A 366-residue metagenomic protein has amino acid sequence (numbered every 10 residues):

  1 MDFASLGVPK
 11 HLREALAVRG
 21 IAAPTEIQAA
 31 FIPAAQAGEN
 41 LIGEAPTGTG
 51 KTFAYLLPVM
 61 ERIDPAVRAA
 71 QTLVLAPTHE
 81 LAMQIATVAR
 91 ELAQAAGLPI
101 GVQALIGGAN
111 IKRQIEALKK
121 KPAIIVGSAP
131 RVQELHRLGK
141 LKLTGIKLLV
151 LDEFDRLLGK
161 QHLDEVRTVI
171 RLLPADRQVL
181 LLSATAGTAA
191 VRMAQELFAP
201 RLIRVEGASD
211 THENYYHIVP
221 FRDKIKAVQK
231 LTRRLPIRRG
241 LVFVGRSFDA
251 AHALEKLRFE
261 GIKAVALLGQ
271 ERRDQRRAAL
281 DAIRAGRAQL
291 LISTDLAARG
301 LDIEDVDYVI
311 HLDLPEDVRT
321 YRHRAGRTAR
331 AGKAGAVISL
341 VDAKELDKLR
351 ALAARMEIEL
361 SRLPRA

Functional and structural regions predicted by a protein language model:
D2-A366: Conserved helicase RecA-like core
